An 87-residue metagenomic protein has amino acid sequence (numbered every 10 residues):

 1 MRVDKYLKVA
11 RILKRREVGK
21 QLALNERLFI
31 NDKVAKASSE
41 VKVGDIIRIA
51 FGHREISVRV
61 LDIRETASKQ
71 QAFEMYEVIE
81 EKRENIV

Functional and structural regions predicted by a protein language model:
R2-K5, R16-Q21, R27-V87: Strongly charged
A10: Conserved SAM/SAH cofactor-binding pocket of Class I
